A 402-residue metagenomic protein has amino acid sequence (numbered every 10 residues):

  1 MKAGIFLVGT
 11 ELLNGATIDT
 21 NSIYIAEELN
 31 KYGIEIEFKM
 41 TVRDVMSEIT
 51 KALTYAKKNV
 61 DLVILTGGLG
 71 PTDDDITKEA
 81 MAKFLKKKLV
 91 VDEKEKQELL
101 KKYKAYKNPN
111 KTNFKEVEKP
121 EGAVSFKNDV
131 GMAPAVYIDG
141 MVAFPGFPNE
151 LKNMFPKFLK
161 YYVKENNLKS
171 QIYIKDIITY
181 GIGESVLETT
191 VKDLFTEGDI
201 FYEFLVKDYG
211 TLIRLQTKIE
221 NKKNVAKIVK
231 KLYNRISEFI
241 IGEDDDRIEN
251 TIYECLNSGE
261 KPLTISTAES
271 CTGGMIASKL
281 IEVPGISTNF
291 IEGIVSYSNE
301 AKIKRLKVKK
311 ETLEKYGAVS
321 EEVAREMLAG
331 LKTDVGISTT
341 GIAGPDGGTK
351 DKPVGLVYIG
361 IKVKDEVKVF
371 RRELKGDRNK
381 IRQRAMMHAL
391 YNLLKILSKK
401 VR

Functional and structural regions predicted by a protein language model:
M1-K39: Glycine-rich phosphate/diphosphate-binding loop of Rossmann-like nucleotide-binding domains
A3-I5, M141, I265: Conserved hydrophobic helix-helix packing surfaces used for dimerization/oligomerization
T10-E11, G68-P71, P148-E150, G341-P345: Short glycine-rich anion-binding loops that position phosphate/pyrophosphate groups of nucleotides and phosphorylated
F38-E48, E373-G376: Short beta->alpha junction loops
E48-T54, K58, D75-N166, K315-G317: Proline/glycine-rich low-complexity loops and linkers
D139-K231: An accessory alpha-helical subdomain
N224-R402: Short alpha-helical segments enriched in small residues
